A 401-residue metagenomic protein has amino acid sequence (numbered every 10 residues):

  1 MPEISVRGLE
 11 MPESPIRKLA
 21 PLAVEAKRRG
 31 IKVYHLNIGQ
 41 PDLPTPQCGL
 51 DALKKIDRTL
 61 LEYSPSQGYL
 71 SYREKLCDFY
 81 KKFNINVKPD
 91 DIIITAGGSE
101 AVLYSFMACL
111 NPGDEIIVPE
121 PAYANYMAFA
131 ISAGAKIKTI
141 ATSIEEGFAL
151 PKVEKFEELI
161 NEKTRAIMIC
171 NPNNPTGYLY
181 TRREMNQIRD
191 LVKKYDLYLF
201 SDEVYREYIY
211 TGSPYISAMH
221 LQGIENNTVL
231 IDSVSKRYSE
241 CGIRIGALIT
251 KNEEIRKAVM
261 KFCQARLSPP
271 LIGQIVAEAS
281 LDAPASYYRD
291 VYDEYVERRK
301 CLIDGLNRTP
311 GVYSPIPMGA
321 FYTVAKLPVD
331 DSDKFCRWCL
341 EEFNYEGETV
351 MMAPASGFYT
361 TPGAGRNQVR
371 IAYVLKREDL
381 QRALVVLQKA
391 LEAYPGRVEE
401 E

Functional and structural regions predicted by a protein language model:
P2-I4, G8-S14, L19-K32, I38-I56 (+1 more regions): PLP-dependent class I/II
T59: Basic nucleic-acid-binding alpha-helical/helix-turn surface characteristic of O6-alkylguanine DNA
Y63-A96: Conserved N-terminal alpha-helix of the aminotransferase class I/II PLP-enzyme fold
